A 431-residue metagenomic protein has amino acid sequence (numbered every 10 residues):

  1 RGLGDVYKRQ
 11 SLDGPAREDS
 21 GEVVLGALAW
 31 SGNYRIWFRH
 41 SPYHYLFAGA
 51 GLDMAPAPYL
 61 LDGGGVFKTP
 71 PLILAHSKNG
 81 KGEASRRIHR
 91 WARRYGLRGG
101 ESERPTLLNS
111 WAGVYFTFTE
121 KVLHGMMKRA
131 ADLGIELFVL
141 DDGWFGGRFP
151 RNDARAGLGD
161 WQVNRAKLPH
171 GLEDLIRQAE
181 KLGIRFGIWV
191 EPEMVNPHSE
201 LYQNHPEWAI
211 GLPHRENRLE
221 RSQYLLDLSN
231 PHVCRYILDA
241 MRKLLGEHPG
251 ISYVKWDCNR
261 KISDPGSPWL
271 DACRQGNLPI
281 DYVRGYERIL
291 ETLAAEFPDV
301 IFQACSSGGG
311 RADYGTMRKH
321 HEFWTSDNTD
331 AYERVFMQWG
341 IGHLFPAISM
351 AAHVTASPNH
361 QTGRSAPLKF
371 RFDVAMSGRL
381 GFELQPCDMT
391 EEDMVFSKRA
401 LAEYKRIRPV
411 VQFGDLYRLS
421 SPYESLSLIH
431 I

Functional and structural regions predicted by a protein language model:
G2-Y7, I431: Short, small-residue-biased leader/transition segments that mark boundaries at the very start of proteins
Y45-D62, D299: Short acidic, Pro/Gly- and aromatic-enriched capping/linker segments at domain boundaries
Y59-K78: Short Pro-Gly-centered flexible turn/kink motifs
H76, V114-F118, W144-N152, E193-S199 (+6 more regions): Flexible loop/turn segments at secondary-structure boundaries
G99-D239, H248, Y253: Aromatic-lined carbohydrate-binding/catalytic grooves of carbohydrate-active enzymes
Y115, G146, N164, H170 (+7 more regions): Active-site and adjacent substrate-binding regions of carbohydrate-active enzymes
N196, Y202-R235, I280-C387: Glycan-recognition surfaces
E383-I429: Glycan-recognition and catalytic regions of carbohydrate-active enzymes
